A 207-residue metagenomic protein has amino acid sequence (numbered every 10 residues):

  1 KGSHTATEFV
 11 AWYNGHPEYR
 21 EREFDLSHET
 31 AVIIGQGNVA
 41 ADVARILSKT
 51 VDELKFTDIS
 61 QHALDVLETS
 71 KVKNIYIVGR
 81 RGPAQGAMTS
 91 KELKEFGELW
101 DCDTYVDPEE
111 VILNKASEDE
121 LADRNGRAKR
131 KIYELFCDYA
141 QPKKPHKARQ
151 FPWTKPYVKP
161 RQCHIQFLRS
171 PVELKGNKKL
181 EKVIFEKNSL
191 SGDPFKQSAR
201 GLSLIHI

Functional and structural regions predicted by a protein language model:
G2, A41-G201: Dinucleotide-binding/catalytic capping subdomain of oxidoreductase cores
G2-E8: A short, gly/pro- and small-residue-rich
A11-S27: A short, basic/flexible loop-to-alpha-helix module at the beginning of a structural domain
H28-E29, K73: Nucleotide donor/acceptor-binding cores
Q36-G37: Glycine-rich Rossmann-fold phosphate-binding loop(s) that bind the pyrophosphate of adenine dinucleotide cofactors
I205-I207: Conserved small/polar residues in nucleotide/adenosyl-binding loops
